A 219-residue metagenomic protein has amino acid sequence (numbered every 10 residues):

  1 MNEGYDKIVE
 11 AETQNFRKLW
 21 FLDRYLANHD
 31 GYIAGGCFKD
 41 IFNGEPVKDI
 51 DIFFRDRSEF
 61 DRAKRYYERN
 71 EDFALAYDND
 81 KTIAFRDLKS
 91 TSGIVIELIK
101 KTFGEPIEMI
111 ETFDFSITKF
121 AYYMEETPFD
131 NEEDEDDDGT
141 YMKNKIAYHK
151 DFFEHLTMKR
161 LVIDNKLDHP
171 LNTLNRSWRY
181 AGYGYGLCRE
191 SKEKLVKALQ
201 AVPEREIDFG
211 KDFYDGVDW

Functional and structural regions predicted by a protein language model:
M1-W219: Catalytic cores of the polymerase beta-like nucleotidyltransferase superfamily and closely associated nucleotide
